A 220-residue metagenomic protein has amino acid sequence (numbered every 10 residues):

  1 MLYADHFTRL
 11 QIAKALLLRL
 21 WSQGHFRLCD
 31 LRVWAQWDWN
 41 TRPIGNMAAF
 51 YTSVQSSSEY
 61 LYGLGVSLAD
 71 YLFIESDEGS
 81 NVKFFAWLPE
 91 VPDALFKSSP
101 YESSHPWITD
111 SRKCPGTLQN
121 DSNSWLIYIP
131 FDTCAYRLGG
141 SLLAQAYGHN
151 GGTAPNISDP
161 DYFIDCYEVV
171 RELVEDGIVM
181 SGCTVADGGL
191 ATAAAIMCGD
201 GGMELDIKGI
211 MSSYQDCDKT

Functional and structural regions predicted by a protein language model:
L2-H6, T153-Y162: Active-site pocket-shaping loop/turn-to-helix segments
D5-R27, L31, Q55-Y62, V169-E172 (+1 more regions): Small-aliphatic-rich amphipathic alpha-helix that forms the alpha element of a beta-alpha
I12-R27, L118, S122, M180-M197: Conserved phosphate/anionic-ligand binding catalytic regions in large, soluble enzymes, centered on
W21-S22, S58, I74, R112-L118: A generic local secondary-structure boundary/capping motif
F26-I44: Short, surface-exposed loop/turn segments at secondary-structure boundaries that line and modulate
D38-T41, V82-S158, R171: Mobile "lid/hinge" segments at catalytic clefts and subdomain interfaces of large enzymes
N40, N46-N81, P92-P100, G152-P155 (+1 more regions): Glycine-/charge-enriched secondary-structure boundary and capping motifs
S103-D110, I157-Y167, I207-Q215: A general structural motif
